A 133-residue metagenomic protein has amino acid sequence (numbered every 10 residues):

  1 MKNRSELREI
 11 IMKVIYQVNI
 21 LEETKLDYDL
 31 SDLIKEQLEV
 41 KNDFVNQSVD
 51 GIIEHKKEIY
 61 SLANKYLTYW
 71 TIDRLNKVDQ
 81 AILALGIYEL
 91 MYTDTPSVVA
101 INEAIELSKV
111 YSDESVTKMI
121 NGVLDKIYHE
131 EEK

Functional and structural regions predicted by a protein language model:
M1-T117, N121-K133: N-terminal interaction/assembly modules
